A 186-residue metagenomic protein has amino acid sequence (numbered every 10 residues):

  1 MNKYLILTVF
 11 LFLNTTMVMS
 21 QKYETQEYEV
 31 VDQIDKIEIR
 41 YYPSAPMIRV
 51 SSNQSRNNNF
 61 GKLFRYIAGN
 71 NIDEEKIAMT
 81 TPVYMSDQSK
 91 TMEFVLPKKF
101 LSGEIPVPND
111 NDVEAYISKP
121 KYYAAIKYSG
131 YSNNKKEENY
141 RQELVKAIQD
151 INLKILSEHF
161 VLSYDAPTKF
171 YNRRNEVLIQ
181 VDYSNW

Functional and structural regions predicted by a protein language model:
N2-Y4, T15-W186: A solvent-exposed interaction/effector surface
L5-F10: Sec-dependent signal peptide hydrophobic core
